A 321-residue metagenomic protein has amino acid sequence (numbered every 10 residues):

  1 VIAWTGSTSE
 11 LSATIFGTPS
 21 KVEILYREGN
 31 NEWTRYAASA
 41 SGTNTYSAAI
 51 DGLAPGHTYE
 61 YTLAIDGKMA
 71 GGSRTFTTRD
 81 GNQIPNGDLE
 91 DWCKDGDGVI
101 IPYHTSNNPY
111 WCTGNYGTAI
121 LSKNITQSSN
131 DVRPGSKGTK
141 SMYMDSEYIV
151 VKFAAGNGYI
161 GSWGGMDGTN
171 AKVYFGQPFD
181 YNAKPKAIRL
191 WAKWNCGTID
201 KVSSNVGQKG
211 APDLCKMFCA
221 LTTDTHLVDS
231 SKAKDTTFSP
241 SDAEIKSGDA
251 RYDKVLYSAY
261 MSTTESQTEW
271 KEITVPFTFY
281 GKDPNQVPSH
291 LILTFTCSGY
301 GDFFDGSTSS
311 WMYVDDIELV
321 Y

Functional and structural regions predicted by a protein language model:
I24, H57-L63: Short beta-strand segments enriched for Tyr within beta-sheet-rich domains, predominantly fibronectin type III
I50-T58: Surface-exposed, short loops/turns at beta-strand junctions within beta-sandwich domains
S73-L121: Extracellular carbohydrate-recognition regions
E90-D91, D145-I149, P178, I188-G197 (+2 more regions): Solvent-exposed strand-to-loop "edge" motifs in beta-rich extracellular domains
V132-A154: Short carbohydrate-recognition loop motifs
I160-I188, T264-Q267: Extracellular/lumenal carbohydrate-interaction signature centered on repeated Trp-anchored short motifs
H226-Q286: Extracellular carbohydrate recognition and processing domains and analogous Trp-centered ligand-binding platforms
Q267-E269, N285-V287, S298-Y321: Extracellular carbohydrate recognition
